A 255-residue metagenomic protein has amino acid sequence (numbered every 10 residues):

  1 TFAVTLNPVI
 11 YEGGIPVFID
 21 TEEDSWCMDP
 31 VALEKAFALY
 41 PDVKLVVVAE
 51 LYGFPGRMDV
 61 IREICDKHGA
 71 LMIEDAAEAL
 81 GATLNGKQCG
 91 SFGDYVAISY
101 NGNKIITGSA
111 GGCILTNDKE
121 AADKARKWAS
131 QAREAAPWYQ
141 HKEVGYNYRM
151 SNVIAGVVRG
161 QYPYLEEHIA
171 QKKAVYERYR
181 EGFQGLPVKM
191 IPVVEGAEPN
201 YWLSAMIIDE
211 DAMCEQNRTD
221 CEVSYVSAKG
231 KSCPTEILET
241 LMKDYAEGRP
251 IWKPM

Functional and structural regions predicted by a protein language model:
T1-P30, L51: Substrate-binding/gating loop at the entrance of the active-site cleft, primarily in PLP-dependent aminotransferase-like
N7-V9, I64, V153: Hydrophobic/aromatic ligand-binding patch that stacks against planar heteroaromatic rings of cofactors or nucleotides
V17, M72-I73, A97, K189-I191 (+1 more regions): Structural detector of well-ordered beta-strand residues that form the stable sheet scaffold of enzyme domains
T21, G102, S130: Short, conserved catalytic or interaction motifs in soluble domains
D24-G108, C113-L115, E120: Active-site phosphate-binding strand-loop segment of PLP-dependent enzymes
V31, K35, L45-A49, F54 (+3 more regions): PLP-dependent aminotransferase class I/II
